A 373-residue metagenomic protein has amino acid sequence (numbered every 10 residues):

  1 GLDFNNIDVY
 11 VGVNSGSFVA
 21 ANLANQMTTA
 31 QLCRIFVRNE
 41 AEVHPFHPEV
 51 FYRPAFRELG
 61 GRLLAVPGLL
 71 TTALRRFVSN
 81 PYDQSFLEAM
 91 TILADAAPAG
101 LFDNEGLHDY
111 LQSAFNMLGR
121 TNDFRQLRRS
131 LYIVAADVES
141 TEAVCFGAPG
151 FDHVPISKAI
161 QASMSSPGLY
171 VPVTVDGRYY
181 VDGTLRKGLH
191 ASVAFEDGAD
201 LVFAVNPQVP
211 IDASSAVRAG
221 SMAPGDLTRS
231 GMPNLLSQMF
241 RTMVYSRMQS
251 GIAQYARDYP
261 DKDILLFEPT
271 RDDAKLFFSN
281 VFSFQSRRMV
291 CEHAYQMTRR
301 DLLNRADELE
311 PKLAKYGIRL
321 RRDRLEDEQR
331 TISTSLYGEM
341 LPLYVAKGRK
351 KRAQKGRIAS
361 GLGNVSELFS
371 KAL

Functional and structural regions predicted by a protein language model:
G1-V13, A21-L373: Patatin-like phospholipase
S17: Residues forming the Rossmann-fold NAD(P)(H) cofactor-binding site
